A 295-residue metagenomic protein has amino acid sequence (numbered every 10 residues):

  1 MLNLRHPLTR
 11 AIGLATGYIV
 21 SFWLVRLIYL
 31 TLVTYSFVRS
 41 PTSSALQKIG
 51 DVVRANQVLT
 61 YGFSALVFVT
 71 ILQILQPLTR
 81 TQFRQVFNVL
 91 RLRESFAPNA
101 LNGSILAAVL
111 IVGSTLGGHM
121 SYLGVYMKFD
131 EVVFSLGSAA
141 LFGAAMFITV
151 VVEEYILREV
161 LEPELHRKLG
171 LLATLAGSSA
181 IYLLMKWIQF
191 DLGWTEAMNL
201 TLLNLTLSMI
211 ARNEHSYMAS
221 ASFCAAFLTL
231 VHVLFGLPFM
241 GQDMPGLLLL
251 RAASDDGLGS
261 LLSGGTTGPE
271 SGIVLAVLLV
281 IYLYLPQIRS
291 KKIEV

Functional and structural regions predicted by a protein language model:
M1-V89, V231-V295: N-terminal, membrane-interfacial amphipathic/helix-forming hydrophobic leader that caps and precedes the first
L2-Y18, L90-S104, S216-S222: Alpha-helical transmembrane segments and their helix-start/interface "positive-inside/aromatic belt" motifs in integral
R5, Y29-V58, T79-I156, E162-R167: Juxtamembrane helix-loop-helix connectors linking adjacent transmembrane helices in multi-pass membrane enzymes
R10, L14, F96, A100 (+4 more regions): Hydrophobic alpha-helical transmembrane segments of integral membrane proteins, especially multi-pass transporters
Y18, F22, N56-S64, L72 (+3 more regions): Alpha-helical transmembrane segments of multi-pass integral membrane proteins
A139-V295: Transmembrane helix-loop-helix hairpins at the membrane interface of multi-pass integral membrane proteins
